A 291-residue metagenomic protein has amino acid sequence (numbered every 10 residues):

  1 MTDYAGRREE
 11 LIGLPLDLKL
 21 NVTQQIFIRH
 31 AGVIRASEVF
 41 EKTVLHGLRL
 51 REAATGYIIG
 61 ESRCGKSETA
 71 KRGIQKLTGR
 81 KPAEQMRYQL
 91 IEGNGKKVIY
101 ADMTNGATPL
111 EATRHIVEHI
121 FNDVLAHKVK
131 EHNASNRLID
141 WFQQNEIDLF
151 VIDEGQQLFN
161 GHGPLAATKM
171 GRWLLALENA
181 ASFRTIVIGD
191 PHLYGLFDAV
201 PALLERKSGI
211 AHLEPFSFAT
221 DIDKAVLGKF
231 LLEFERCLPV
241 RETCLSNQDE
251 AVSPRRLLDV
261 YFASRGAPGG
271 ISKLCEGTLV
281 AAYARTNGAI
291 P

Functional and structural regions predicted by a protein language model:
M1-A54, A83-E84: A short, basic N-terminal segment
M1-G13, L20, R63, T220 (+1 more regions): C-terminal alpha-helical "lid" subdomain
E52-R72: Walker A/P-loop nucleotide-binding motif
K76-Y88, N122-V124: Post-Walker A helix-loop "phosphate-sensing" segment adjacent to the P-loop in P-loop NTPases
K96-L125: Conserved NTP-binding/hydrolysis module of P-loop NTPases
F121-Q144: Central P-loop NTPase core of STAND/AAA+ ATPases
W141-A166: Conserved P-loop NTPase "ATPase switch" module shared by AAA+ and STAND
Q157-H162, M170-R255: The catalytic "switch" region of P-loop NTPases
